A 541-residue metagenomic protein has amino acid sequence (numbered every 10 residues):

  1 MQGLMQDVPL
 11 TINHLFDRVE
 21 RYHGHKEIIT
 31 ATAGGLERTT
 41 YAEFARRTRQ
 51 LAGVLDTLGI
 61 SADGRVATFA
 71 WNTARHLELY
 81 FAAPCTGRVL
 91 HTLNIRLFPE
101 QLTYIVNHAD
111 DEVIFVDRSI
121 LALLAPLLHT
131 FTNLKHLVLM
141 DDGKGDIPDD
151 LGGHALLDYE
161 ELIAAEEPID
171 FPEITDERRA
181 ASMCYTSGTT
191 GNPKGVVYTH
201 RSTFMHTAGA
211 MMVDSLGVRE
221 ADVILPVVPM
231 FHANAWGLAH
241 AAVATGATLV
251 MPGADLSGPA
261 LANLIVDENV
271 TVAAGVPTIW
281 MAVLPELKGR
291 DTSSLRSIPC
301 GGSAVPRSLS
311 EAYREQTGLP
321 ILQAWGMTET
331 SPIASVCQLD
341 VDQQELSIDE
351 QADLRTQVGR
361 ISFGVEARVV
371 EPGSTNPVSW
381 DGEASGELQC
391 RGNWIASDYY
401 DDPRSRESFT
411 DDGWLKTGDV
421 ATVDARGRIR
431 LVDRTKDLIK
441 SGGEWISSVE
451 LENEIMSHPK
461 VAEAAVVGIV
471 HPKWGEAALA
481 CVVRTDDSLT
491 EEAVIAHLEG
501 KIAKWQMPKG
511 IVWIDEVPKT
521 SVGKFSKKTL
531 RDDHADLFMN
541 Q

Functional and structural regions predicted by a protein language model:
M1-L58, A62, T86, G143-K144 (+5 more regions): N-lobe entry segment of adenylate-forming
L15, T57-L58, C85-A164, N269 (+2 more regions): Structural core segment of the AMP-binding/adenylate-forming
I28-T73, L77-F81, F98-T103, A155-E161: Conserved AMP-binding/adenylate-forming core of the ANL superfamily
L55-I60, E166-R179, M183-L225, G237 (+1 more regions): Conserved adenylate-forming
T68, L97, T103, I114-V116 (+8 more regions): AMP-binding/adenylate-forming catalytic core of the ANL superfamily
W71, V116-P126, G143, V228 (+5 more regions): Adenylate-forming
F204-V223, A233-T271, E286: Conserved AMP-binding/adenylation subdomain of ANL enzymes
I298, V305-A324, T328-I429, R434-L438 (+3 more regions): Conserved AMP-binding/adenylate-forming
